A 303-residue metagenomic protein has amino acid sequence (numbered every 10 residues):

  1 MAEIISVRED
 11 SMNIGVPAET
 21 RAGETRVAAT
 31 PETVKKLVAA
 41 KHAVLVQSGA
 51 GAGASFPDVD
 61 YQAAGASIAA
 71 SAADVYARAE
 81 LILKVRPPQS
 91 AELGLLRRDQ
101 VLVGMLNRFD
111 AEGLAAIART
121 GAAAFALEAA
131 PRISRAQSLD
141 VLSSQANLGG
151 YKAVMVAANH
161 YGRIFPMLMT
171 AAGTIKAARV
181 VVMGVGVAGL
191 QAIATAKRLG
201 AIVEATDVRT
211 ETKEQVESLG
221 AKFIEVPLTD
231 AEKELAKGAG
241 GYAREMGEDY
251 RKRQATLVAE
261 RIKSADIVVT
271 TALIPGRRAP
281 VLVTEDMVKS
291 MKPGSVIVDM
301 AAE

Functional and structural regions predicted by a protein language model:
A2-A116, T120: An N-terminal-biased, well-structured beta-alpha scaffold segment characteristic of Rossmann-like dinucleotide-binding
A2-N13, E19, S90-R179: Glycine/serine-rich phosphate-binding loop and adjoining beta1-alpha1 elements at the start of nucleotide-handling
P17-F56, P166-R261: Glycine-rich phosphate/diphosphate-binding loop of Rossmann-like nucleotide-binding domains
E19-R21, S48-G51, A73, P87-P88 (+7 more regions): Short, ordered loop/turn segments at secondary-structure junctions
V34, D58, L93, L114 (+4 more regions): Generic hydrophobic/aromatic pocket-lining and core-packing "Φ" positions
V44, I68, L102, A124-F125 (+3 more regions): Hydrophobic beta-strand scaffold residues
G65-E80, P87-P88, L235-V268, A272-K289: A structured beta-alpha segment of the ubiquitous adenosine-cofactor-binding alpha/beta core
L96-E128, I267-E303: ADP-ribose/adenylate-binding Rossmann-like module
